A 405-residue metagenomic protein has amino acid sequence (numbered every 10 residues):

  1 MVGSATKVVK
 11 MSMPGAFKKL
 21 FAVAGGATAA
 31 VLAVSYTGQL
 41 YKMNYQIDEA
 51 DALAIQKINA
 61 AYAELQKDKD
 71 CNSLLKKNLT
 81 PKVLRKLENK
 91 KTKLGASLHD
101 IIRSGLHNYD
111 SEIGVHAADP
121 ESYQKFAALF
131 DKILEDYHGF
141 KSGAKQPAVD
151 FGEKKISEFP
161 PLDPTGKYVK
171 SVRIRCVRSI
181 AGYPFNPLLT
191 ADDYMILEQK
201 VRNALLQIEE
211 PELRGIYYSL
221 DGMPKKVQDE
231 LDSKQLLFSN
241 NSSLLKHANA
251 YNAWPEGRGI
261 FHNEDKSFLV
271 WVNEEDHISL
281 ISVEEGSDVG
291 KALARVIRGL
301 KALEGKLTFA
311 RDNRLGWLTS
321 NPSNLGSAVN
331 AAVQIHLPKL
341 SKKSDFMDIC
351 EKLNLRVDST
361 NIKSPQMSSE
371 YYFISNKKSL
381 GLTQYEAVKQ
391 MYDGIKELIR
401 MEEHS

Functional and structural regions predicted by a protein language model:
S4-P322, V329-N330, S341-S405: Long, Pro/Ser/Thr-rich low-complexity/intrinsically disordered regulatory tracts in eukaryotic proteins
A331, H336: N-terminal loops that bind phosphate or other acidic moieties and the adjacent beta-alpha structural core
